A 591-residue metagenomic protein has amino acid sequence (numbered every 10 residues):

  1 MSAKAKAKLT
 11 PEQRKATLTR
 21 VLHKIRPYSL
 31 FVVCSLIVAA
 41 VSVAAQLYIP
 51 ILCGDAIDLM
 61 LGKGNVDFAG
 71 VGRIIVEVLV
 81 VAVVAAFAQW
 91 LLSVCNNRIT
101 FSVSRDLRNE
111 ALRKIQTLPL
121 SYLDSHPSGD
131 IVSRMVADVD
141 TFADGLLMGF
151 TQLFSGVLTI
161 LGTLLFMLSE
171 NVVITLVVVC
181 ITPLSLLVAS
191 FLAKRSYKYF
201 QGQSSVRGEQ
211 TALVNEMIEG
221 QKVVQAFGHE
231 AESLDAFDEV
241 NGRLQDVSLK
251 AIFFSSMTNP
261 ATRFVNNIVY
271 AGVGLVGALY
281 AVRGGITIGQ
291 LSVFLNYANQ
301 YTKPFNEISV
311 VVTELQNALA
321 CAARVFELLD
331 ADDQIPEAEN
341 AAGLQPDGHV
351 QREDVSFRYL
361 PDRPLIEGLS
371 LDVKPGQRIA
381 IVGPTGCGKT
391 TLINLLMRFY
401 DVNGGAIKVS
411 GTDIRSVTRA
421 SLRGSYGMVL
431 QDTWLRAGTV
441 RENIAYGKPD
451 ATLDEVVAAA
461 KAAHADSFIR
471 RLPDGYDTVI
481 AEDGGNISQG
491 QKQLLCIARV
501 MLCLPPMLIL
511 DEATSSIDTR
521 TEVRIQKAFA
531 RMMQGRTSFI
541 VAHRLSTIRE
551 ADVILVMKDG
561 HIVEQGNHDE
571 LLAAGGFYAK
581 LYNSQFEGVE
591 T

Functional and structural regions predicted by a protein language model:
S2-P11, F101, N109-S133, A137-V139 (+6 more regions): Short intracellular "coupling" helices and adjacent cytoplasmic loop segments at the cytosolic face of multi-pass
T17, I25-Y28, I57, L92 (+3 more regions): Juxtamembrane loop-to-helix connectors within ABC transporter transmembrane domains
R26, I37, I49, V76 (+5 more regions): Hydrophobic alpha-helical transmembrane segments of ABC transporter permease domains
P27, L120-S121, A137-L146, F150 (+7 more regions): An intracellular "coupling" helix at the cytosolic face of ABC transporter transmembrane type-1 domains
V32-L91, L168-V173, G284-I288: Transmembrane helix-loop-helix hairpins at lipid-water interfaces of multipass membrane proteins, especially the type-1
V178-L192, V293-Y301: Small-residue-enriched core segments of transmembrane alpha-helices in multipass membrane transport and channel
H229, F253, Y270, Q300-L328: Cytosolic ends of transmembrane helices, especially the final helix of ABC transmembrane type-1 domains
E337, G343-T591: ABC-type nucleotide-binding domain
